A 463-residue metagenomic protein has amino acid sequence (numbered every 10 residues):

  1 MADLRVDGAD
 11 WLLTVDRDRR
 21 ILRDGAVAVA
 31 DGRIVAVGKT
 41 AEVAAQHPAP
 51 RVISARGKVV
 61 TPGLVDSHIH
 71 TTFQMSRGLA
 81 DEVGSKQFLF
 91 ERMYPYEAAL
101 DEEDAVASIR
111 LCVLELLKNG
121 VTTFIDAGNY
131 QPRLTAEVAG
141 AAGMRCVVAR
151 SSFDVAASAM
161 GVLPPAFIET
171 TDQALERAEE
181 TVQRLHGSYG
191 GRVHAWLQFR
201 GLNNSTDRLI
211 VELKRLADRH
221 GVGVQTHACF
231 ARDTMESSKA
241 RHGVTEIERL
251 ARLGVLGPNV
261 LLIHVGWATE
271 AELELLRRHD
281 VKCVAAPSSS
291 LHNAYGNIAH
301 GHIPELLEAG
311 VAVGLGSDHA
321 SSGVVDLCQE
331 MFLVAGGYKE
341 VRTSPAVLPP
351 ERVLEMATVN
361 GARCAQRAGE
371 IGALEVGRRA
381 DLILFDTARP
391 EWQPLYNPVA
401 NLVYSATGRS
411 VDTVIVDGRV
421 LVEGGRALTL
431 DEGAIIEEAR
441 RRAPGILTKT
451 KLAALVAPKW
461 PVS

Functional and structural regions predicted by a protein language model:
M1-G25, A30-V35, T40, Q46 (+1 more regions): Active-site microenvironment of metallo-dependent hydrolases
A2-G8, A45-F88, R110, L114-K118: Replace "His-x-His-based motif
A9-D10, V27, G32, G57 (+15 more regions): Divalent metal-coordination and catalytic microenvironments
K58, R77-M144, A174-G190, R440-R442: Alpha-helical scaffold segments that flank or form the walls of functional sites
M75-A107, R150-T171, R232-G257, H279-K282 (+2 more regions): Active-site gating loops and adjacent loop-to-helix segments of metal-dependent hydrolytic enzymes
E137-W267, A271-L273: Metal-coordinating catalytic core of metallo-dependent amide/deamination hydrolases
R252-N259, I303-W392, S405-T407: His/Asp/Glu-enriched, well-ordered alpha-helical/loop segment that forms or immediately abuts the divalent-metal
R277-L307, V311-S317: A conserved active-site cap/scaffold subdomain adjacent to cofactor or substrate pockets
